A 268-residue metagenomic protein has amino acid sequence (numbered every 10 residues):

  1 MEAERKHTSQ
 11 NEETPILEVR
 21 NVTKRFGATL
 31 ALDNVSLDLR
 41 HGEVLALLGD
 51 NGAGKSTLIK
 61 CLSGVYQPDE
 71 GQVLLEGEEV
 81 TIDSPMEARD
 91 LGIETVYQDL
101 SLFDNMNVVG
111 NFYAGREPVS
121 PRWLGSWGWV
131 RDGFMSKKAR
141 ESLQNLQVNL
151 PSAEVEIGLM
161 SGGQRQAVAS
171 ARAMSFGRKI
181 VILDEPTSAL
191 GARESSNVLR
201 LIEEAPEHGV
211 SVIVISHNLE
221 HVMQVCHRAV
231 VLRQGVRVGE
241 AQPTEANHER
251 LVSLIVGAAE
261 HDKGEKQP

Functional and structural regions predicted by a protein language model:
E2-P268: Glycine-rich phosphate-binding loops of nucleotide-dependent enzymes
